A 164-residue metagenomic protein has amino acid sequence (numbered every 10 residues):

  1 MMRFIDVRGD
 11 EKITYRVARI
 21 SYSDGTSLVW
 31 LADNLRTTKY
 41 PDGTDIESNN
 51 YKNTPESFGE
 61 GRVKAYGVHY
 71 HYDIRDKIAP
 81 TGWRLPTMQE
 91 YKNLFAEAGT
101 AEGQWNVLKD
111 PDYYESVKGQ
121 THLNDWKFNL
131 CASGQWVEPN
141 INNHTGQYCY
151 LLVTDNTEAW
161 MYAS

Functional and structural regions predicted by a protein language model:
M1-S164: Conserved positions within compact, well-structured domain cores
